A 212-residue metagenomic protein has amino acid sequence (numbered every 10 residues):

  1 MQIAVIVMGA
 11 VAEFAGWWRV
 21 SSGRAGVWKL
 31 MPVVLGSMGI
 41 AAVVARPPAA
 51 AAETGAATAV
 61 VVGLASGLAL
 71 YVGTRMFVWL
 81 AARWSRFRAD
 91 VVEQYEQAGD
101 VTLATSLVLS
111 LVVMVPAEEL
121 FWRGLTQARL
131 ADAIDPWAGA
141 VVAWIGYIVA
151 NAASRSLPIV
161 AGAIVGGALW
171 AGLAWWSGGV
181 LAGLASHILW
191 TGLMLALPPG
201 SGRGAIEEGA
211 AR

Functional and structural regions predicted by a protein language model:
M1-V61, A138, G192-R212: N-terminal, membrane-interfacial amphipathic/helix-forming hydrophobic leader that caps and precedes the first
I6-A15, G99-R212: Transmembrane helix-loop-helix hairpins at the membrane interface of multi-pass integral membrane proteins
G26-L35, R88, V160-G166: Cytoplasmic-side transmembrane-helix entry/capping segments in multi-pass membrane proteins
P47-M114, A131-D132, R203-G204, E208-A210: Juxtamembrane helix-loop-helix connectors linking adjacent transmembrane helices in multi-pass membrane enzymes
